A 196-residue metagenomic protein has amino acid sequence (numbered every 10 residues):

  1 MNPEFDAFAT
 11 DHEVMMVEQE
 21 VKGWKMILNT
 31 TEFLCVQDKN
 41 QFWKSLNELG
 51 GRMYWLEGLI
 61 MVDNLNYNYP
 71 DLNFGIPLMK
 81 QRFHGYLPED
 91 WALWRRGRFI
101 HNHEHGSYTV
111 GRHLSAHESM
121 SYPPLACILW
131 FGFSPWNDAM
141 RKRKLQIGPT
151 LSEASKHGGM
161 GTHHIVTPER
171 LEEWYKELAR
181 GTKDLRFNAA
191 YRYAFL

Functional and structural regions predicted by a protein language model:
M1-L28, V36: Active-site-proximal specificity loops/subdomain of glycosyltransferases
A7-H12, C35-L196: Catalytic-site signature of metal-activated, phosphate-bearing donor transferases, centered on the GT-A/GT-A-like
